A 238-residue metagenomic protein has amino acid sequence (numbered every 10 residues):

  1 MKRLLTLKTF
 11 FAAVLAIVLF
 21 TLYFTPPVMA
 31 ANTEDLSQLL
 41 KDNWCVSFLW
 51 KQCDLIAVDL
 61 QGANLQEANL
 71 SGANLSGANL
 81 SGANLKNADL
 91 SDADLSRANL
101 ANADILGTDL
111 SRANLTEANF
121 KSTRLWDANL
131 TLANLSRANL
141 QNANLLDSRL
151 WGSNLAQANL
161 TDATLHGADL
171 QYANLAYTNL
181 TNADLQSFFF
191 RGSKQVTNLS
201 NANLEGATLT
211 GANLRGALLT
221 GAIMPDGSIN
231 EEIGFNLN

Functional and structural regions predicted by a protein language model:
K2-A13: Bacterial N-terminal signal peptides that target proteins for export
I17-P27: C-terminal segment of classical bacterial N-terminal signal peptides
A31-N238: Tandem repeat scaffolds
